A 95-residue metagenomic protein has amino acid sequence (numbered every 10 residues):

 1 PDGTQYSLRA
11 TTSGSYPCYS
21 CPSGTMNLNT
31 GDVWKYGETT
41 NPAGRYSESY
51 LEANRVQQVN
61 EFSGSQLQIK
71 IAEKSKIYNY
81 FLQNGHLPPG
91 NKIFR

Functional and structural regions predicted by a protein language model:
P1-N84, P88-R95: GIY-YIG nuclease catalytic motif and its immediate N-terminal context
